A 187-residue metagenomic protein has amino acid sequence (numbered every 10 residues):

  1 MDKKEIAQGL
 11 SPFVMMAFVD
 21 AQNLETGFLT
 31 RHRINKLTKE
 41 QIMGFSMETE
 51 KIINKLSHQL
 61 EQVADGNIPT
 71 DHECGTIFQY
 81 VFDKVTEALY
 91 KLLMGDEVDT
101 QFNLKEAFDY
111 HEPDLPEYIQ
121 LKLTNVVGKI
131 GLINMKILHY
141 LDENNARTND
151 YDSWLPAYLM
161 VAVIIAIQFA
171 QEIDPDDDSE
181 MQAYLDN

Functional and structural regions predicted by a protein language model:
M1, M15-M16, M43, M47 (+4 more regions): Detector for methionine-enriched segments
M1-K39: Leu/Val/Ala/Ile-rich N-terminal alpha-helices, chiefly Sec-type signal peptides and the beginnings
D2, L37, Q41-G44, E48 (+2 more regions): Conserved aromatic-histidine-acidic binding/catalytic patches
D2, S11, T38, T70 (+3 more regions): Intrinsically disordered, low-complexity coil/linker segments enriched for acidic/polar and small residues
K3-E5, Q41, E73, I119 (+1 more regions): Single-residue recognition of alpha-helix capping/boundary positions
N23-T26, T30, G44, K51-W154 (+1 more regions): Long, low-complexity or tandemly repetitive, helically biased scaffold regions used for multimeric assembly/adhesion
A157-A166, P175: Alpha-helical oligomerization segments
A183-N187: Short acidic DE-rich linear segments
